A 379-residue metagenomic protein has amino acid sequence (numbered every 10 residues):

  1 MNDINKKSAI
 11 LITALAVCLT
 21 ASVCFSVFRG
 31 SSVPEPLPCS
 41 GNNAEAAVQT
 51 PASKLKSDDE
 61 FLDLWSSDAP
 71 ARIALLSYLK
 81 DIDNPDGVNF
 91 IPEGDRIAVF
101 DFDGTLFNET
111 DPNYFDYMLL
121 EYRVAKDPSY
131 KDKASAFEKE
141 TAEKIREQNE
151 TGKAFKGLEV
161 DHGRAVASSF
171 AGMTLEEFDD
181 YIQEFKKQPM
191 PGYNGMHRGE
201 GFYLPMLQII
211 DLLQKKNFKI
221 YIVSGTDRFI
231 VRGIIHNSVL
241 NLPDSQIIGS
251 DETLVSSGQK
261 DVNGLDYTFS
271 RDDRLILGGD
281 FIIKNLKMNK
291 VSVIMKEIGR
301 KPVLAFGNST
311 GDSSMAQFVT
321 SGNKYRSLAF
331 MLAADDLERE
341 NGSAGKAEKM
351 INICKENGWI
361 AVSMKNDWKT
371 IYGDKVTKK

Functional and structural regions predicted by a protein language model:
M1-D3: N-terminal Lys/Arg-rich, disordered targeting/topogenic segments
N5-S8, V48-L62, K80, N89 (+3 more regions): C-terminal cap/substrate-recognition subdomain and adjoining C-terminal extension of metal-dependent phosphatase-like
S8-F102, T110, V124, P128-Y130: Non-catalytic pre-domain segments flanking phosphatase-related domains
L55-W65, Q148-T151, H162-S168, L337: Charged, low-complexity surface segments at secondary-structure and domain boundaries
A69, G172, M288: Electropositive phosphate-/nucleotide-binding environments in soluble metabolic enzymes
D101-D103, K126, Y130, A142-E143 (+3 more regions): Short amphipathic alpha-helical patches
D111-Y114, M118-E200, L204: A metal-dependent, Asp-based hydrolase signature
